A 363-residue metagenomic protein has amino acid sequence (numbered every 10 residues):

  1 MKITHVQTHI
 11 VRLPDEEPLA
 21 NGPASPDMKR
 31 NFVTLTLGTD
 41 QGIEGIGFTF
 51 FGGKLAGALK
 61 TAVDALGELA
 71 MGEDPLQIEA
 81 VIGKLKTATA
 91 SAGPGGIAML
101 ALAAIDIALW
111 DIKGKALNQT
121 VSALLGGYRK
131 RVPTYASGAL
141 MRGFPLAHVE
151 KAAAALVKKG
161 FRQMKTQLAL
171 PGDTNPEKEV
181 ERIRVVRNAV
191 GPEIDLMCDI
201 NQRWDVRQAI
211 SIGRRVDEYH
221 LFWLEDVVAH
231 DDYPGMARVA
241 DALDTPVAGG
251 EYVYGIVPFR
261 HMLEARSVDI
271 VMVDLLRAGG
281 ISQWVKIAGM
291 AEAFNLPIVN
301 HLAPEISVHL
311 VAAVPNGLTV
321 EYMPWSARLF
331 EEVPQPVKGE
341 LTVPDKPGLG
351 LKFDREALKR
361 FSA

Functional and structural regions predicted by a protein language model:
M1-E68, G83, G289, L358-A363: N-terminal basic, low-complexity leaders that serve as flexible interaction/assembly modules and, when applicable, as
I3, G42, L66, I105 (+8 more regions): Conserved, mostly hydrophobic/aromatic
T4, T8-D15, P26-D27, F32 (+1 more regions): Flexible C-terminal active-site loop/helix
G38-A116: Metal- or metallocofactor-binding catalytic centers and their adjacent structured scaffolds across diverse enzyme
L55-K60, R260-A265, Q283-K286, P304 (+2 more regions): Histidine/acidic-residue-rich catalytic or RNA/ligand-binding cores of hydrolases and nuclease-related proteins
L117-R142, A189-D195, D241: N-terminal small/glycine-rich loop or linker at the start of catalytic domains across soluble metabolic enzymes
Y128-R162, P171, N175: Glycine-rich active-site/cofactor-binding loop and its immediate structural neighborhood
T166-H301: Catalytic core of soluble alpha/beta enzymes
